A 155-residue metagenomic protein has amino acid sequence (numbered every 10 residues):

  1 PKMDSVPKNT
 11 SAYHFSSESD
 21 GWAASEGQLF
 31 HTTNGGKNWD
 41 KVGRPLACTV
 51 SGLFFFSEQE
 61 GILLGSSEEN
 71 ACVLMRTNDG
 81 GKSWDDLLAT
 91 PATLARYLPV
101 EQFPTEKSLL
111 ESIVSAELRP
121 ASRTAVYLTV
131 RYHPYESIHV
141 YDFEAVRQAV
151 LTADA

Functional and structural regions predicted by a protein language model:
P1-D4, F30-G43, M75-P91, F143-V146 (+1 more regions): Asp-box/BNR beta-propeller loop motif
K8-H14, C48-F54, A95-E101, S112-L118: Repeated scaffold domains used in trafficking and secretory/extracellular systems, primarily beta-propellers
E18, A47, E58, E68-E69 (+2 more regions): Short strand-connecting beta-turns/loops that link adjacent beta-strands
D20-W22, Q59-L63, R123-L128: Entry beta-strands of beta-propeller and related beta-repeat scaffolds
N70-V73, Y135-V146: Structural motif
L88, L109-L110, L128-S137: Low-complexity, Ser/Thr/Pro-rich intrinsically disordered linker/stalk segments at domain junctions
